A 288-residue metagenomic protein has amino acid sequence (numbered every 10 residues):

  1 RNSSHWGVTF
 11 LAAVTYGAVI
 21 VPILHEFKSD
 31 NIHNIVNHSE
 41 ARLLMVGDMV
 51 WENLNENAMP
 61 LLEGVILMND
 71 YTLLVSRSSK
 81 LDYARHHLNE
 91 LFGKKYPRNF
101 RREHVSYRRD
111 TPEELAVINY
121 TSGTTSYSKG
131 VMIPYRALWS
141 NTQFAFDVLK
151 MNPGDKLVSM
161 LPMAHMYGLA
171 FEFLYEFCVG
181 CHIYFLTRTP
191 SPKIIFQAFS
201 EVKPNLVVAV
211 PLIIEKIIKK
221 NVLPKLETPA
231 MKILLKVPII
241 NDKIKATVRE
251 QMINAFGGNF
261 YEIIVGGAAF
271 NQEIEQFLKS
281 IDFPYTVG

Functional and structural regions predicted by a protein language model:
R1-F27, M160: Conserved AMP-binding/adenylate-forming
R1-S3, L24-H25, H33, M151 (+3 more regions): Conserved AMP-binding
F10-Y16, H38, L174-C178, K279: Short hydrophobic alpha-helices that are characteristic scaffold elements of the AMP-binding
A13, L44, L115, T121-T124 (+3 more regions): Conserved S/T- and glycine-rich ATP-binding loop of Class I adenylate-forming
T15-G93: Structural core segment of the AMP-binding/adenylate-forming
F27-N57, N141-V158, S191-N205, A255: Conserved ATP-dependent adenylate/AMP-binding module captured primarily in the ANL superfamily
R85-Y120, Y127, K150-K156: Conserved pre-ATP/AMP-binding loop-to-beta segment of ANL
W139-K156, M163-E250, S280-P284: Conserved AMP-binding/adenylation subdomain of ANL enzymes
